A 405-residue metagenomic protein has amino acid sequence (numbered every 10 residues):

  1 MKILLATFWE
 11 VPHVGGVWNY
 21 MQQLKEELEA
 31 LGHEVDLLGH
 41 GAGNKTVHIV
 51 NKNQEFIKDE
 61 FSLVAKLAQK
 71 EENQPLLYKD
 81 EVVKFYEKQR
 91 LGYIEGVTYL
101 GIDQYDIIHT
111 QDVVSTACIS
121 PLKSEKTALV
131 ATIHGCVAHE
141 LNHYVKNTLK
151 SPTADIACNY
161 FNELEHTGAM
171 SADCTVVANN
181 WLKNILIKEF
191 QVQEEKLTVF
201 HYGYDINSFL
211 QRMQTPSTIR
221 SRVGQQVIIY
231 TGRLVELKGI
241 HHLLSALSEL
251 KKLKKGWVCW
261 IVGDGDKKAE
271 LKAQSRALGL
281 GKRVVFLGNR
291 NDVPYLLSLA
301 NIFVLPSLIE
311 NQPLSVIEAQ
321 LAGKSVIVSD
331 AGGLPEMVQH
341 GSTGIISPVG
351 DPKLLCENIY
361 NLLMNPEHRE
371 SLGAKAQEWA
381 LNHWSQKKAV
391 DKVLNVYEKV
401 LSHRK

Functional and structural regions predicted by a protein language model:
N19, Q226-E249, D266-K272, K353: A conserved mid-protein helix/loop that constitutes part of the nucleotide-sugar donor-binding site
D36-G96: A conserved catalytic-core segment of Leloir-type glycosyltransferases
L67-E81, V130-H166: Acceptor-binding helix/loop patch of EC 2.4 sugar-transfer enzymes, predominantly nucleotide-sugar-dependent
W181, G203: Carbohydrate-associated surface elements
N289, L308: Aromatic "clamp/platform" in nucleotide-sugar-dependent glycosyltransferases that forms part of the donor/acceptor
S325-V328, V338: Short hydrophobic beta-strand element within catalytic cores of glycosyltransferases and related nucleotide-activated
H340-G341, I345-P352, N361-E367: Conserved acidic donor-binding segment of nucleotide-sugar-dependent glycosyltransferases
L354, N361, H368-H383, A389-N395: A short, well-ordered alpha-helix in the C-terminal region of glycosyltransferases
